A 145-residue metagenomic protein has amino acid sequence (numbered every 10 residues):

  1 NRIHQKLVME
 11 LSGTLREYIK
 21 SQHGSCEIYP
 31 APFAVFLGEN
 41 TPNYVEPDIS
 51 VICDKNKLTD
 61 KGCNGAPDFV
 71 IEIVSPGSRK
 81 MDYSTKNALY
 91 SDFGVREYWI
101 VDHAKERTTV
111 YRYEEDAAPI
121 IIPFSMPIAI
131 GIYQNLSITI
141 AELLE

Functional and structural regions predicted by a protein language model:
N1-E145: Gly/Pro/Ser/Thr-rich low-complexity, intrinsically disordered segments predominantly at protein N-termini
